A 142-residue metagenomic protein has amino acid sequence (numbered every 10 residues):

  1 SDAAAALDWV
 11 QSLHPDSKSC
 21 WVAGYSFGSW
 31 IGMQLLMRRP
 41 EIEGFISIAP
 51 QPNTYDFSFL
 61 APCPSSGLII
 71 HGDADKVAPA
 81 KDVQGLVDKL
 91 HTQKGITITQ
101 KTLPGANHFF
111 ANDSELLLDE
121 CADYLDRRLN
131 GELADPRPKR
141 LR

Functional and structural regions predicted by a protein language model:
S1-H14: Alpha/beta-hydrolase active-site loop
H14-Y25: Alpha/beta-hydrolase fold nucleophile elbow
G24-G32: Gly/Ala-rich beta-loop-alpha elbow adjacent to hydrolase catalytic centers
C63, L68-H71, D75: Short beta-strand/loop motif that positions the catalytic acidic residue of the alpha/beta-hydrolase fold
S65, P79-K89: Short alpha-helix in the alpha/beta-hydrolase fold that links the catalytic acid
D73-A78, H108-F109: Acidic catalytic loop of the alpha/beta-hydrolase fold
L90-F109: Catalytic histidine neighborhood in serine/cysteine hydrolases with alpha/beta-hydrolase-type architecture
A106-L118: Catalytic histidine-centered segment of alpha/beta-hydrolase-like enzymes
